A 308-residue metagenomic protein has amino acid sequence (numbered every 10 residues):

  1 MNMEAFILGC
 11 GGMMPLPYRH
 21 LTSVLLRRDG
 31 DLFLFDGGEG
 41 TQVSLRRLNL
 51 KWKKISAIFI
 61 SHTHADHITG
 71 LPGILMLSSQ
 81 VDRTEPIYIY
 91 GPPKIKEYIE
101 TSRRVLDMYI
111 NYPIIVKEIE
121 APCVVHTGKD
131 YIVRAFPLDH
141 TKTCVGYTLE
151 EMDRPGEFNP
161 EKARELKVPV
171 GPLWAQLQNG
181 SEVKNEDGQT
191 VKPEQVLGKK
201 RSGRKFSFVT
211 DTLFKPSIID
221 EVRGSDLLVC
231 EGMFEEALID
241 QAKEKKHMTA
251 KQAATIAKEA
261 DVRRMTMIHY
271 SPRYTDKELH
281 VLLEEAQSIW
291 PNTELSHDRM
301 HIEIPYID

Functional and structural regions predicted by a protein language model:
M1-L48, T84-P86, Y147-L149, G156 (+2 more regions): Conserved beta-strand hairpin/beta-sheet module of binuclear metal-dependent hydrolase folds, prominently
F6, Y90, I115-E120, R134-F136 (+1 more regions): General small-molecule cofactor/ligand-binding pocket signal
L16, Y131-F208, T212-E221, L227-V229: Active-site-proximal loop/helix segment associated with metal-binding centers of metalloenzymes
F35-G38, I55-T63, G91-P92, S207-T212 (+3 more regions): Active-site neighborhood of phospho(di)ester-bond hydrolases with catalytic His/Asp-centered motifs
E39-Y90, E118-E120: Active-site metal-binding motif and surrounding structural segment of the metallo-beta-lactamase
G70-L77, S102, T275-E285: Metal-dependent catalytic neighborhoods of phosphoester/phosphodiester hydrolases
R83-E118, R273: Active-site neighborhood of divalent metal-dependent phosphoester bond hydrolases
P122, F214-D308: Binuclear metal-ion centers of metallo-dependent hydrolases, dominated by the metallo-beta-lactamase
